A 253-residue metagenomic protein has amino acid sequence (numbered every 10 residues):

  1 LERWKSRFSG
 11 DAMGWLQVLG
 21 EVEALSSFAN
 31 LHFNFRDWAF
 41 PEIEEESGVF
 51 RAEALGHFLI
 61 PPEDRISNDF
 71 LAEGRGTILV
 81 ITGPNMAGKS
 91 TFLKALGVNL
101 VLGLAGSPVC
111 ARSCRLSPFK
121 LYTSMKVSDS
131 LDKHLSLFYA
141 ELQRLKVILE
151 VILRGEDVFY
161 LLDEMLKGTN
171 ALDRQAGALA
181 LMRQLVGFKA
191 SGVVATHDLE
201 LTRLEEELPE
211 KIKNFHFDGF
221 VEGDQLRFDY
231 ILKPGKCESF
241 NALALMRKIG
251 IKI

Functional and structural regions predicted by a protein language model:
L1-S26, S128, D132, R144: Long, non-coiled-coil amphipathic alpha-helical linker/lever segments that couple catalytic cores to other domains
F28, F35-I253: ATPase nucleotide-binding head domains, primarily ABC-like/P-loop NTPase cores
